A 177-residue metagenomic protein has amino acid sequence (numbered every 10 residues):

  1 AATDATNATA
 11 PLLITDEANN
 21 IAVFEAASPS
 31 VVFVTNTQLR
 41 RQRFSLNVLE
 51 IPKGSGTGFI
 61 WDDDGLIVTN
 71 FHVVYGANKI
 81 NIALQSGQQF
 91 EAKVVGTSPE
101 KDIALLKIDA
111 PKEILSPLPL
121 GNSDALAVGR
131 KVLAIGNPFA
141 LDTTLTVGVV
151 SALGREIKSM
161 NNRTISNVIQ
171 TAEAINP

Functional and structural regions predicted by a protein language model:
A1-P177: Serine-dependent protease modules
